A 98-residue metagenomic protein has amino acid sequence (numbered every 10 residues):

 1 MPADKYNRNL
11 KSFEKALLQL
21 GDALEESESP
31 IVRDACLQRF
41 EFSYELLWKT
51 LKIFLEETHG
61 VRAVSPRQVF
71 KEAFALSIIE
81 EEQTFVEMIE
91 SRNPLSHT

Functional and structural regions predicted by a protein language model:
M1-T98: Solvent-exposed interaction patches of small proteins and small membrane subunits
